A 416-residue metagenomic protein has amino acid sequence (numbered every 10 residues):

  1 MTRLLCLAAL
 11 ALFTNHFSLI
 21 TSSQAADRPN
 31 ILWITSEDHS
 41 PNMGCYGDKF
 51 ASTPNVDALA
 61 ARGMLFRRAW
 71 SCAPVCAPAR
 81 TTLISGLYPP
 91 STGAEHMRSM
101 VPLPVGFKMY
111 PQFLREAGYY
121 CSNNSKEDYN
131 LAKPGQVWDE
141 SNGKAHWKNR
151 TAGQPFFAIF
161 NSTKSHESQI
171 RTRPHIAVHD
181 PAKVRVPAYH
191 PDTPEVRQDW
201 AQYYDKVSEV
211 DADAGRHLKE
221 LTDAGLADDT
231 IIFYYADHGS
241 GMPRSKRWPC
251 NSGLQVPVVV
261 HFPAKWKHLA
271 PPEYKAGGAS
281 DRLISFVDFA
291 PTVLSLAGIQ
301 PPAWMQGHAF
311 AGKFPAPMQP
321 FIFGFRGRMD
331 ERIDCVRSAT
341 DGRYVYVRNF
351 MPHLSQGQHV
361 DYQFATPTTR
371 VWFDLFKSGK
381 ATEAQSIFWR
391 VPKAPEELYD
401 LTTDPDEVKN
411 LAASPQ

Functional and structural regions predicted by a protein language model:
M1-T2: N-terminal secretory signal peptides that target proteins for export/translocation
L5-S18: Bacterial N-terminal signal peptides
H16, S22-E397, P405-Q416: Formylglycine-dependent sulfatase
T402: C-terminal helical cap and adjacent loop that interface with cofactors, partners, or active-site loops
